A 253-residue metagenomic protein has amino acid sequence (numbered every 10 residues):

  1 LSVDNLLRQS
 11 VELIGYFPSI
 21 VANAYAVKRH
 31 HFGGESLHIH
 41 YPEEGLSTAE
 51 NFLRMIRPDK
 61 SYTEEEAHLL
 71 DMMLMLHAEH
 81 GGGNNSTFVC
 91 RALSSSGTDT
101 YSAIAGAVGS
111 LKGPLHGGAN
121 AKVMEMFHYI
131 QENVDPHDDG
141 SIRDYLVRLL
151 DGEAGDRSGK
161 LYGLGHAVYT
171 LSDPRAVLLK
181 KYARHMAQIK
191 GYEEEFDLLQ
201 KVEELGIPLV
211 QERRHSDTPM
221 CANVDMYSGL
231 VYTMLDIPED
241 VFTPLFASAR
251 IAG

Functional and structural regions predicted by a protein language model:
L1-G253: Non-transmembrane, aqueous-exposed alpha-helical and coiled segments at domain scale
